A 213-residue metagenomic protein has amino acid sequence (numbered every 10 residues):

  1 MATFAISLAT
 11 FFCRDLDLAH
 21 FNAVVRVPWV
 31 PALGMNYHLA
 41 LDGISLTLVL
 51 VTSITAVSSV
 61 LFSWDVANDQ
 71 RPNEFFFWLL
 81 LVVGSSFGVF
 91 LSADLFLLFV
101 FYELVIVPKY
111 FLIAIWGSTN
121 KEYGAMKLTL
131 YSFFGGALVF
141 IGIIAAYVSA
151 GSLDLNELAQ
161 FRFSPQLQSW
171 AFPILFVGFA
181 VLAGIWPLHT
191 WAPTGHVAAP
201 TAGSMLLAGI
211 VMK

Functional and structural regions predicted by a protein language model:
M1-F77, S152-R162: Transmembrane helix-loop-helix hairpins at membrane boundaries of multipass inner-membrane proteins
F4, K109, G142-I143, F176 (+1 more regions): Hydrophobic/aromatic residues in alpha-helical transmembrane segments
T10, E74-L81, S85-W170, V181 (+2 more regions): Alpha-helical multi-pass transmembrane bundles of energy-transducing inner-membrane proteins
A19-W29, L46-V57, L97-I106, K127-A137 (+2 more regions): Juxtamembrane/interfacial segments around transmembrane helices
L41, V51, L130, I174-A180 (+1 more regions): Hydrophobic alpha-helical transmembrane segments of multi-pass membrane proteins
V57-D69, Y110-N120, A183-V197: C-terminal ends of transmembrane helices
L188, T201-L207: Extended, hydrophobic alpha-helical segments in both membrane/secreted and soluble proteins
